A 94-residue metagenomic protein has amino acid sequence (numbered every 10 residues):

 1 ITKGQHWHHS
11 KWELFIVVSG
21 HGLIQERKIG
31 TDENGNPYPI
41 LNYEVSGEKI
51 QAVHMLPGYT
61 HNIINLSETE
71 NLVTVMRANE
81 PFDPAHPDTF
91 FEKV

Functional and structural regions predicted by a protein language model:
I1-K11: Conserved short histidine dyad/triad with adjacent acidic residue
K3, L23, H61: Short, flexible micro-motifs
H8-S10, S46, A85, K93-V94: Surface-exposed loop/turn and secondary-structure junction residues enriched for glycine/proline
S10-D32: Glycine- and acidic-residue-biased ligand/ion/polar-headgroup-sensing regions
S19-G20, R27-I29, E48, L56-T60 (+2 more regions): Short, loop-centered acidic/histidine patches that primarily coordinate divalent metals
G30-P57, N62, V73: Short acidic-glycine-tyrosine-enriched beta hairpin
D32-P39, I64-V94: Double-stranded beta-helix
